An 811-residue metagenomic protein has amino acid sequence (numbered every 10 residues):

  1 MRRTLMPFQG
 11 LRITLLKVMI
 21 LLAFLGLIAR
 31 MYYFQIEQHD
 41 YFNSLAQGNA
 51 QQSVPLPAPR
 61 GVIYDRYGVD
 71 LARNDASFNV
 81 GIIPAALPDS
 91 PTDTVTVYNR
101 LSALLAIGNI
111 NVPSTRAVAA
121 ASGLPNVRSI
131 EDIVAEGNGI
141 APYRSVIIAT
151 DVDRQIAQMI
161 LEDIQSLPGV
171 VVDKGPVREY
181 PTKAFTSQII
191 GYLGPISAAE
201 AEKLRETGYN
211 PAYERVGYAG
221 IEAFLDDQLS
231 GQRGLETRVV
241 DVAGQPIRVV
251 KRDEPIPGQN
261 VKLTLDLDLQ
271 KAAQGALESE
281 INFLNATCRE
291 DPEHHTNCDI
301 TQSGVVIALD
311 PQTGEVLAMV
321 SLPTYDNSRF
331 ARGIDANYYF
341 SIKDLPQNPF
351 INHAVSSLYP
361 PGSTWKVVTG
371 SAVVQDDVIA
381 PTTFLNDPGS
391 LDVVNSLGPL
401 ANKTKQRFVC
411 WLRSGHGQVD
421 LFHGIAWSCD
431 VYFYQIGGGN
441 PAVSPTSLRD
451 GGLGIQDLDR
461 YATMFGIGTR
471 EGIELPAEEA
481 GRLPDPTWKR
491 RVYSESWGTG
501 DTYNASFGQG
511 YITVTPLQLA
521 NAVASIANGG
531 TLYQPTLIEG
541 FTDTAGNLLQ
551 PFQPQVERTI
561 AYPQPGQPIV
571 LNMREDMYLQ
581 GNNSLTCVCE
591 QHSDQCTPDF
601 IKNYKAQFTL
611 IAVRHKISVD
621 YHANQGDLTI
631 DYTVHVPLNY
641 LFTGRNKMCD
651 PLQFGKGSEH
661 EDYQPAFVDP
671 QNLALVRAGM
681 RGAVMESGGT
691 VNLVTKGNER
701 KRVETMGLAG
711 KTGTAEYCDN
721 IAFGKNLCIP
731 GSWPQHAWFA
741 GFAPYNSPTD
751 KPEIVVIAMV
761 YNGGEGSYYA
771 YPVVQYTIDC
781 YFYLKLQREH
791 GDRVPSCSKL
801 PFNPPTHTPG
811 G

Functional and structural regions predicted by a protein language model:
M1-P255, L267-L269, E278-V305, P311-Q312 (+14 more regions): Membrane-proximal periplasmic segments of bacterial cell-envelope enzymes, especially penicillin-binding proteins
A72, F78, V240-D253, L265 (+9 more regions): Beta-lactam-recognizing serine transpeptidase/beta-lactamase-like catalytic domain environment
L87, Q270, L358, G763-G764: Short strand->helix junction
T94, D266, Q270, L519 (+1 more regions): Short, charged, low-complexity patches
S279-A286, N528, G682, Y783: Conserved helix-loop functional segments at active or binding sites
A527, Q775-L786: Short amphipathic alpha-helical signal-transduction/dimerization elements
